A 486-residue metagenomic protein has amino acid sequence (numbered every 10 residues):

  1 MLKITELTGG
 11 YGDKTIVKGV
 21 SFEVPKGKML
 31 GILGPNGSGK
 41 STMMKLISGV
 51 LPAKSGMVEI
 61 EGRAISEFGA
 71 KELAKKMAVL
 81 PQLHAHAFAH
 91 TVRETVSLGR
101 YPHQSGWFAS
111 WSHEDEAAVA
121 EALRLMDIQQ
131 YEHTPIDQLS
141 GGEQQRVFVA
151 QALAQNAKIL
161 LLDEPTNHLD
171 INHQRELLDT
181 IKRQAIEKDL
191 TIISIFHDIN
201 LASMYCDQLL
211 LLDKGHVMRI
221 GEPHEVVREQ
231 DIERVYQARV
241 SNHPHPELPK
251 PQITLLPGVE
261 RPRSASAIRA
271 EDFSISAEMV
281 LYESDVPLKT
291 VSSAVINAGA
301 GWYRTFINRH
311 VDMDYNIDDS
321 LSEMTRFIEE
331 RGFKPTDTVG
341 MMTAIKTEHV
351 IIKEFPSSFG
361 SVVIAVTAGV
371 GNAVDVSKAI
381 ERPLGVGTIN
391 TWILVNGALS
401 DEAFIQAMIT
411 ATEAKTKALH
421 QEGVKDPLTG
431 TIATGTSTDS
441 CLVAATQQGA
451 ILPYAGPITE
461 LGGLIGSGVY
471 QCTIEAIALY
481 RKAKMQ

Functional and structural regions predicted by a protein language model:
L33-P35: The feature captures the beta-strand-to-loop junction immediately N-terminal to the Walker
S48: Helix-to-loop junction immediately C-terminal to a conserved catalytic motif
G56-A64, L73: Conserved ABC transporter NBD signature motif
S97, H113-Y131: Conserved ABC ATPase "signature" region
L160-E164: Catalytic Walker B motif of ABC-type/P-loop ATPase nucleotide-binding domains
Q237-A270: ABC ATPase nucleotide-binding domains
P262-Q486: Alpha/propeptide regions of enzymes that mature by internal proteolysis
